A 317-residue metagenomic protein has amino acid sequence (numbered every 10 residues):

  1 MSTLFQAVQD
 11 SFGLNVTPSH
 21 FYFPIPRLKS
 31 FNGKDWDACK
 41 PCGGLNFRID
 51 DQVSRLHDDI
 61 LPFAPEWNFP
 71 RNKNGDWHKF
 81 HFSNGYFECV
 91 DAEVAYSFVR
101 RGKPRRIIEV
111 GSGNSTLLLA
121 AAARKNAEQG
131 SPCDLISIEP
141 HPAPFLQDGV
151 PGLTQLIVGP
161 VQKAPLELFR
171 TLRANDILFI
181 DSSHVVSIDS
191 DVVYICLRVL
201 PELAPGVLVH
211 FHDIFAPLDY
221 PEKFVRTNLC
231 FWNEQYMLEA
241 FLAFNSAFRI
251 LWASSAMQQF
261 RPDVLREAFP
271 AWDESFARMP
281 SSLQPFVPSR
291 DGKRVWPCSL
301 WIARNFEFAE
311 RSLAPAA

Functional and structural regions predicted by a protein language model:
M1-I108, N114-H210, I214-A317: A short alpha-helical cap/connector motif
